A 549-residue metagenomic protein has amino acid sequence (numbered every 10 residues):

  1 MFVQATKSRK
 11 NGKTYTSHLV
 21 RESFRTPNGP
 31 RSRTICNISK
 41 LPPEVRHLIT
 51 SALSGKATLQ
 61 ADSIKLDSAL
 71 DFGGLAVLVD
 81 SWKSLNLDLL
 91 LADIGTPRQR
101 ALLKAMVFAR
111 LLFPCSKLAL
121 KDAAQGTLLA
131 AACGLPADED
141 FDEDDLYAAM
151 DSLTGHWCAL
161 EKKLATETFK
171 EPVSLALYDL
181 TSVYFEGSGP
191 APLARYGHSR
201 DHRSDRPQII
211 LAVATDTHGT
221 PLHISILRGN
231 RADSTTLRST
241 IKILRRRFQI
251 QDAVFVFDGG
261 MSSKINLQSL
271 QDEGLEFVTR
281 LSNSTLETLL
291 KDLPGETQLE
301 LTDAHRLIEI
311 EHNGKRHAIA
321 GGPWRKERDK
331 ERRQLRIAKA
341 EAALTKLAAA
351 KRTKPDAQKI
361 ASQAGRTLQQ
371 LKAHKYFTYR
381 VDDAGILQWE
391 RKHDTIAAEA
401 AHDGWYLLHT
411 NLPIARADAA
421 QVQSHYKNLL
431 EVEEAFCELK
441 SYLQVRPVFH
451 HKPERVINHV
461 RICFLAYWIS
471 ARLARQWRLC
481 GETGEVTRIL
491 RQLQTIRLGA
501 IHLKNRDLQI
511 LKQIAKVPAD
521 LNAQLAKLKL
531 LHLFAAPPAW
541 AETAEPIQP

Functional and structural regions predicted by a protein language model:
M1-L66: Residue-centric detector for conserved, function-critical "anchor" positions in compact interaction modules
F2-E22, P27-R31, D80, L85-P549: Anion-binding and metal-coordination hotspots
V45-R98: Accessory, often N-terminal, substrate/partner-engagement and coupling regions that sit outside the core NTP/cofactor
